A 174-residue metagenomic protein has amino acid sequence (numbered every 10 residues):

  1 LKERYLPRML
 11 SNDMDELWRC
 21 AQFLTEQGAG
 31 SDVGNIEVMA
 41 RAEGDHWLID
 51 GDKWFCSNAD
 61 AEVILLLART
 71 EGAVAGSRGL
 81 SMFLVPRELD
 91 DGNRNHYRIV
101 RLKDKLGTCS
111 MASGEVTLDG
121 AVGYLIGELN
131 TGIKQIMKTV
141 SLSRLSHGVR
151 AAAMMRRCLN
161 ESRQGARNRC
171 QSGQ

Functional and structural regions predicted by a protein language model:
L1, V33, E43-H46, T117 (+1 more regions): Alpha-helical interface subdomain recognition
L1-V38, A42: Internal maturation/activation junctions in enzymes
D15-L17, G30-V33, R41-L48, C109-K134: Active-site-adjacent "gating/activation" loops or surface patches in catalytic cores
W18-T25, L48, N95-R101: Short Pro/Gly-enriched beta-strand edge/turn motifs at strand-loop
Q22, A40, I49-G51, F83 (+2 more regions): Buried hydrophobic positions in well-ordered alpha/beta secondary-structure cores of metabolic enzymes
G28-S31, F55-S57, V74, K105-M111: Short Gly/Pro-enriched turn/cap motifs at secondary-structure boundaries
H46, D50-R94: A short core secondary-structure module
D91-V100, A112-S143, N160-Q174: A glycine-rich, basic-preceded beta-loop-alpha segment at the flavin cofactor/substrate interface of flavin-utilizing
